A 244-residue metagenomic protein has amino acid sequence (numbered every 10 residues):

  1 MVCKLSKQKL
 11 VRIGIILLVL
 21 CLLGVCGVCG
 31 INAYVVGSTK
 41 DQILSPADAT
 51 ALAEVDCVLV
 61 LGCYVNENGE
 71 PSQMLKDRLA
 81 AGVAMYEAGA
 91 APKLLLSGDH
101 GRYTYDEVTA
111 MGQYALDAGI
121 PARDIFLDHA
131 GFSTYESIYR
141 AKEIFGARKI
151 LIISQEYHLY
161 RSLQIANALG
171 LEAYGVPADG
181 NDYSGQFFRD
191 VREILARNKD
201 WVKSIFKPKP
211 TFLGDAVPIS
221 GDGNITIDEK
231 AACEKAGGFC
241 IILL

Functional and structural regions predicted by a protein language model:
V2-D48: N-terminal type II signal-anchor transmembrane helix that functions as the membrane-insertion/stop-transfer segment
G30-V191, A236: A structural signal for short, hydrophobic/glycine-enriched beta-strand patches
R102-E107, Y174, A196-K203, S220-I225: A general structural signal for short secondary-structure boundary/capping elements
D182-G185, S204-E229: Charged, glycine-interspersed solvent-exposed loop segments at helix/strand-loop junctions that cap or gate access
D190-F212: A transmembrane-helix-recognition feature enriched in membrane-embedded lipid enzymes and envelope glyco-/phospholipid
K230-F239: Positively charged N-terminal leader segments that act as targeting/secretion signals
I242-L244: Short, solvent-exposed mixed-charge patches
